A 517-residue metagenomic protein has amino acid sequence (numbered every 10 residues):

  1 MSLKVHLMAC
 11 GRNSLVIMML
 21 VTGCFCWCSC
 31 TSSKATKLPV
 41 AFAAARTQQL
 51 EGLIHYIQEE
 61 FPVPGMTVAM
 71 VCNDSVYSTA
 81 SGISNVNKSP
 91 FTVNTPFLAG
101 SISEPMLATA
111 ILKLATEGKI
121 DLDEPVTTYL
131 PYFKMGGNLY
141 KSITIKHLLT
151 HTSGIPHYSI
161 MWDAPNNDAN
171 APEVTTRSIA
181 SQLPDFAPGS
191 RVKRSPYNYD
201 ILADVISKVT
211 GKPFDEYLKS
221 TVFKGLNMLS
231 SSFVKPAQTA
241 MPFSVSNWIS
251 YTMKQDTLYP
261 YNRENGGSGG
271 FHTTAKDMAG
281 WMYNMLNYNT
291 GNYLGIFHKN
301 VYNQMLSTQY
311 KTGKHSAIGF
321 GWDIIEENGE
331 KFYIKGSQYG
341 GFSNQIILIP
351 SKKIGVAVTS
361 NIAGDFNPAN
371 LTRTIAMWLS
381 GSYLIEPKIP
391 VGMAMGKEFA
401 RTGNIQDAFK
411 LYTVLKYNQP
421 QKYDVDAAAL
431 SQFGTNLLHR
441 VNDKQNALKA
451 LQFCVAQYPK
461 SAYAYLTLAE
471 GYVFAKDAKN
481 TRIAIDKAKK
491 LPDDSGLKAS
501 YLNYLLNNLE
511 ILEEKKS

Functional and structural regions predicted by a protein language model:
S32, I362-L430: Short, gly/Ser/Thr-rich active-site loops of penicillin-recognizing serine hydrolases
L38, E59-T67, N87-H147, F186-Y197 (+2 more regions): Short active-site loop at a secondary-structure junction that contains or immediately precedes the catalytic residue(s)
F42-F97, K119, S181: Short, conserved catalytic-motif segment at the N-terminal edge
S75, N85, N138-G340: Short, surface-exposed loop or secondary-structure junction motifs that flank catalytic or metal-binding residues
T435-N436, E470: Residue-level recognition of tetratricopeptide repeat
A464, L497-K498: TPR alpha-solenoid repeat register
